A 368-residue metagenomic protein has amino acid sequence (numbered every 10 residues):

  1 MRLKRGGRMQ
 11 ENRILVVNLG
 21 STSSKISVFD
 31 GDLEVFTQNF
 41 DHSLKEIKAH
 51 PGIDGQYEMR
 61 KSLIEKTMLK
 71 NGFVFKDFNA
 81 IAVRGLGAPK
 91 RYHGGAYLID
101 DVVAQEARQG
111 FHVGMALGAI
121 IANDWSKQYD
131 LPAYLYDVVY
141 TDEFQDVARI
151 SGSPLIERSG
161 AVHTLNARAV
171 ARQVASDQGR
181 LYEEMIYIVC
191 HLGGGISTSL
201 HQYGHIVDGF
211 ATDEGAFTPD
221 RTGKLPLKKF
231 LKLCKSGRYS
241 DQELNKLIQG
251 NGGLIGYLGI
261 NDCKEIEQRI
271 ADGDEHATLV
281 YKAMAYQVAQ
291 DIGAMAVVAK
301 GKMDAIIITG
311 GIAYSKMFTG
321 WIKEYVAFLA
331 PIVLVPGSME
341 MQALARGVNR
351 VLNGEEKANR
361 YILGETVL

Functional and structural regions predicted by a protein language model:
I14-G55: Short glycine-rich, Thr/Ser-proximal phosphate-binding strand/loop in the N-terminal lobe of ATP-dependent enzymes
I14-V17, F78-A82, Y187-H191: Short glycine-aspartate micro-motif
K66-N79, D177-R180, D291-D304: Phosphate/pyrophosphate-binding loops at sites that engage ATP/ADP/AMP, CoA/4′-phosphopantetheine, polyphosphate
M68-G114, P132, Y140-S151: Short beta-strand-loop/turn "lid" adjacent to the catalytic site in phosphate-handling enzymes
I120, I150, L155-I186, G194 (+3 more regions): Glycine-rich phosphate-binding loop plus the immediately following alpha-helix
K246-G301: Adenine-nucleotide phosphate-binding core of ATP-dependent small-molecule kinases
M303-I322: Glycine-rich phosphate-binding loops at beta-strand->alpha-helix junctions
A313-Y314, G320, V333-L368: Glycine-rich phosphate-binding/hydrolytic loop that grips phosphoryl groups
